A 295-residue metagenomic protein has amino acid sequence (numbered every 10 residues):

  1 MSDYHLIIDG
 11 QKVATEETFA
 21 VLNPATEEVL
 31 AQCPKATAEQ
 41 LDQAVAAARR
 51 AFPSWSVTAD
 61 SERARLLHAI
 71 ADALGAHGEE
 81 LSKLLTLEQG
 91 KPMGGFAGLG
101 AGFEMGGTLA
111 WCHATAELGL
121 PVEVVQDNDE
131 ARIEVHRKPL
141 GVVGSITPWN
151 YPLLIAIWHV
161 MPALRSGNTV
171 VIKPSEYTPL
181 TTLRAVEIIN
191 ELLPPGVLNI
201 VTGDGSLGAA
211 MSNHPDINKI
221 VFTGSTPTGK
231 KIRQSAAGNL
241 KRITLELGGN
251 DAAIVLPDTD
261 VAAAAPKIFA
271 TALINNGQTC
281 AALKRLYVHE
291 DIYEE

Functional and structural regions predicted by a protein language model:
M1-A131: N-terminal Rossmann-like NAD(P)+-binding subdomain of aldehyde/semialdehyde dehydrogenases
E27, R63, L85, G167 (+4 more regions): Residue-level signal for inorganic ion chemistry
V124-P194: Conserved small-residue-rich beta-alpha loop and adjacent elements that most often cradle the phosphate/pyrophosphate
R132-I133, I200-N218: A structured beta-alpha segment of the ubiquitous adenosine-cofactor-binding alpha/beta core
M161, K219-T223: Periplasmic-binding protein-like
N168, K173-S175, T202, T223 (+1 more regions): Short beta->alpha connector loops at strand-helix junctions that form conserved, small/polar/Pro-enriched
T182-E191, G205-H214, P227-G238, I254-D258: Active-site pre-lysine segment of PLP-dependent enzymes
P227-E295: ALDH superfamily catalytic-core signature
